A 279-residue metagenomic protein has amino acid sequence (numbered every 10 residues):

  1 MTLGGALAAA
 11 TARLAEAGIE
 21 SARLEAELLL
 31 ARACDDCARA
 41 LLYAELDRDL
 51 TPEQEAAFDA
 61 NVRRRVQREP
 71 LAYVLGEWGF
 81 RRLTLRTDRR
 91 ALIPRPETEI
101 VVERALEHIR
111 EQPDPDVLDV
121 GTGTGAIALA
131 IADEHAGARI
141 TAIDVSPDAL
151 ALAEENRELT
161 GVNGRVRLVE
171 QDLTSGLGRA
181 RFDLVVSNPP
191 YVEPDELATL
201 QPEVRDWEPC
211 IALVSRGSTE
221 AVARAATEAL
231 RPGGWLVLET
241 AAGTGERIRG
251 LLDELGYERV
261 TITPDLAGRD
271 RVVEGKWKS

Functional and structural regions predicted by a protein language model:
M1-A22: Non-catalytic nucleic-acid substrate-recognition regions in nucleic-acid-modifying enzymes
R23, A31-E107: Conserved AdoMet
L29, R68, T98, I127 (+7 more regions): Residue-level signal for inorganic ion chemistry
E77, Y191-P209: Short, flexible, mixed-charge acidic loops at enzyme active sites
P96-T199, A221: Conserved SAM/SAH cofactor-binding pocket of Class I
V145-L150, Q201-W235, T240-T244: Glycine-rich S-adenosyl-L-methionine
E170-Q171, T240, P264: Short loop/edge segments at beta-strand edges and connector loops that shape dinucleotide/nucleotide cofactor-binding
D253-S279: Core SAM-dependent methyltransferase catalytic element
